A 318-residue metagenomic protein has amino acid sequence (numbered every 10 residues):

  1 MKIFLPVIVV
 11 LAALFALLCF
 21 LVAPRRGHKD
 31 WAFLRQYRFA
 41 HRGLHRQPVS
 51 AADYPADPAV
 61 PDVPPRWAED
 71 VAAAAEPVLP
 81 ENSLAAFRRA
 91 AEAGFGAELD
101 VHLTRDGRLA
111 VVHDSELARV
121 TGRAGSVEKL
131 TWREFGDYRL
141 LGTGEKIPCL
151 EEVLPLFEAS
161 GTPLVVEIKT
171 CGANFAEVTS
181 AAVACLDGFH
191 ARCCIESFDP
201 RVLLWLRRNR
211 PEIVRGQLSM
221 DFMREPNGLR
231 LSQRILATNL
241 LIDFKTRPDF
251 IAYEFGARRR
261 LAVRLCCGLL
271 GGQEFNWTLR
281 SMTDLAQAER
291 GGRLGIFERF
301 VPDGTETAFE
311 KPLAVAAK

Functional and structural regions predicted by a protein language model:
K2-K318: Phosphate-group recognition and catalysis centered on beta-loop-alpha active-site segments
